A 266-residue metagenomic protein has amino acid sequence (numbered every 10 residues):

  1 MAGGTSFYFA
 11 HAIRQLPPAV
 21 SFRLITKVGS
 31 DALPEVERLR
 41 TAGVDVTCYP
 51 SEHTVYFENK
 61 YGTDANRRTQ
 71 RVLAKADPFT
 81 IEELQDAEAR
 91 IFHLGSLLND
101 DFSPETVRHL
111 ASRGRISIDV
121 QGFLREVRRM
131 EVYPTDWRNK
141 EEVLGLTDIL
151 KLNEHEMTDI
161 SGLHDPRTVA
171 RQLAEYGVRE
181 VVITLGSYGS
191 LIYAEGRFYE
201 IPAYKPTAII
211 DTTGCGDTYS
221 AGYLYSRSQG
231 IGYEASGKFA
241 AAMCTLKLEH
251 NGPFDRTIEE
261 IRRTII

Functional and structural regions predicted by a protein language model:
M1-I13: Short catalytic helix/loop segments, enriched in acidic residues and glycine and frequently bearing histidine
H11-S21, S226-Q229: Alpha-helix C-terminal capping segments
I13, N153, G216: Short, conserved phosphate/pyrophosphate- and ester-handling motifs at nucleotide-, phospho-/glycolipid
Q15-G95, D100, E105-R115, T264-I266: Conserved N-terminal subdomain of the carbohydrate kinase-like
V55-K60, R125-M130, I209-T213: Short, charged, surface-exposed secondary-structure boundary motifs
I116-D119, V182: Structural detector of well-ordered beta-strand residues that form the stable sheet scaffold of enzyme domains
R125-F198: Conserved phosphate/ATP/ADP-binding segment of small-molecule kinases
Y204-I265: Conserved post-catalytic alpha-helical subdomain immediately downstream of the catalytic base and nucleotide-binding
